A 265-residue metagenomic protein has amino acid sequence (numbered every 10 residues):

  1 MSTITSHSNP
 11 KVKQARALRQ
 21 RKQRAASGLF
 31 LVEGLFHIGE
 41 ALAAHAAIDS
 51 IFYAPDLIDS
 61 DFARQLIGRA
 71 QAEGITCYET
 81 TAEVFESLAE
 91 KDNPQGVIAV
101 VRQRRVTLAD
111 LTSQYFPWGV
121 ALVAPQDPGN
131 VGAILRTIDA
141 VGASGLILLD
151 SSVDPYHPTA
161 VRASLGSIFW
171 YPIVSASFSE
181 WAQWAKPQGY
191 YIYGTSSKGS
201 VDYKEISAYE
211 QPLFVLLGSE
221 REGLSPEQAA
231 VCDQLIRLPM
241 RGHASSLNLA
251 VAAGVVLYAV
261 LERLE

Functional and structural regions predicted by a protein language model:
M1-D92, Y191: N-terminal positively charged helical leader segments and presequences
R21, T112-V120, V231-M240: Glycine/charged-rich beta-loop-alpha catalytic/anionic-binding loops adjacent to active sites
G34, D127-I134, L247-A252: Amphipathic alpha-helical repeat scaffolds
A43, R69-A72, T81-E83, R105-V106 (+1 more regions): RNA substrate-binding interface of SAM-dependent RNA methyltransferases
D56-I58, E83, S151-V153, E220-E222 (+1 more regions): Short, acidic/turn-prone active-site loops that include or flank metal/cofactor- and phosphate-binding residues
A99, T137-V141, P155-G166, P226-E265: Structured adenosyl-cofactor binding patch, chiefly the S-adenosyl-L-methionine
Y193-A244, N248: Active-site/ligand-binding-proximal alpha/beta "capping" segment
